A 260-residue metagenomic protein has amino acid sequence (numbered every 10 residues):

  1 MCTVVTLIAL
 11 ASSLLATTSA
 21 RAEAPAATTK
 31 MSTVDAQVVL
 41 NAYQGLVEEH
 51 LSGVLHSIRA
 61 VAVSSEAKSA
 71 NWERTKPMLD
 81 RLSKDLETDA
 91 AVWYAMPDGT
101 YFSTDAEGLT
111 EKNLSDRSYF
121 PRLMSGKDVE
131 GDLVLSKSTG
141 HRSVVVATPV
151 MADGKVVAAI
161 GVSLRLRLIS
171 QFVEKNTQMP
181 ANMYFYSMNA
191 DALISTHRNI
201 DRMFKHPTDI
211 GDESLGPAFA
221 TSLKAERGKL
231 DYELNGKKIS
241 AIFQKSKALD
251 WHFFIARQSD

Functional and structural regions predicted by a protein language model:
C2-S13: Bacterial N-terminal signal peptides
T17-N71, K84-T88, V129, R142-S143: Juxtamembrane extracytoplasmic/periplasmic/luminal helical "stalk" adjacent to the first N-terminal
A24, I210-D260: Extracellular/periplasmic juxtamembrane segments that couple receptor/chemosensory ectodomains to their
P25-A27, Q171-K175, S259-D260: Membrane-interface helix-start motif
M31, D35, W72-L86, A159 (+2 more regions): Solvent-exposed, extracytoplasmic
E49-R59, R81-Y101, D128, K175-S195 (+1 more regions): Short N-terminal helix-loop-first-beta-strand/juxtamembrane motif that initiates sensory/input modules
S69-H141, L193-D212: Extracellular/periplasmic ligand-sensing ectodomains of membrane signal-transduction proteins
Y101-N176, L223-K238: Extracytoplasmic/periplasmic ligand-binding sensor regions of membrane-associated signaling proteins
